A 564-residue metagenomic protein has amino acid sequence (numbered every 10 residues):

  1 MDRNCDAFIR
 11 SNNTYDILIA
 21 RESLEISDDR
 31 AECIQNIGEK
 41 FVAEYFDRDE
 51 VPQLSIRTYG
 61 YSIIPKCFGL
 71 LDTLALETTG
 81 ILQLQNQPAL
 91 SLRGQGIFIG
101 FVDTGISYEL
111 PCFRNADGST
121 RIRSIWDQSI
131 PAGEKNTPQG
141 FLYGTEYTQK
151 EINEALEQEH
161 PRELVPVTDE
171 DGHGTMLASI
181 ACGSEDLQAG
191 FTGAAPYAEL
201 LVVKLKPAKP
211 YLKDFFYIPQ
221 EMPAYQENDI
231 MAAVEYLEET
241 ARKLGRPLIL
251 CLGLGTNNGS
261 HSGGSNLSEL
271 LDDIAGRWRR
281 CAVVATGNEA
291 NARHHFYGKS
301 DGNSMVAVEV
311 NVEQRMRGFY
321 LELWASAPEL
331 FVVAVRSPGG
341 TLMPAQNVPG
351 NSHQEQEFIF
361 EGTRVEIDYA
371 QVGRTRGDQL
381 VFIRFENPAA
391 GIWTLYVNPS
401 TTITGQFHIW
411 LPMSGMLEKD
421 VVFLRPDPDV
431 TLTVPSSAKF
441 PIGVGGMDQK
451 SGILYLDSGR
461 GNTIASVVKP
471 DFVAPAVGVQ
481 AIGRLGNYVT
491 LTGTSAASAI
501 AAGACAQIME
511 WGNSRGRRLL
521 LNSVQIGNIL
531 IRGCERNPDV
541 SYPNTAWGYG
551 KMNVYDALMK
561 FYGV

Functional and structural regions predicted by a protein language model:
D2-F98, T104-R121, G391-W393, V430-V434 (+1 more regions): Autoinhibitory propeptides
P65-C67, A232-S262, A285, S400: Short acidic, glycine-rich surface-loop motifs adjacent to enzyme active sites
Q87-Q226, R317, P328-E329, A438-F440 (+2 more regions): Subtilisin-like serine protease catalytic core
W126-D127, N136-T137, F141-Q149, R277 (+3 more regions): Extracellular S/T/G-rich loop segment that most often corresponds to the catalytic His/Ser-adjacent loop
A178-A181, G190, L201-K209, E238-L248 (+3 more regions): Hydrolase catalytic cores
I249-L250, L267-D301, N553-M559: Catalytic cores of secreted or luminal carbohydrate-active enzymes
R317-F319, F385-T401: Noncatalytic modules at the cell exterior or secretory-pathway interfaces, chiefly beta-strand-rich lectin/adhesion
T402-S414: Edge beta-strands of jelly-roll/beta-sandwich modules across compartments, strongly enriched in secreted/luminal
